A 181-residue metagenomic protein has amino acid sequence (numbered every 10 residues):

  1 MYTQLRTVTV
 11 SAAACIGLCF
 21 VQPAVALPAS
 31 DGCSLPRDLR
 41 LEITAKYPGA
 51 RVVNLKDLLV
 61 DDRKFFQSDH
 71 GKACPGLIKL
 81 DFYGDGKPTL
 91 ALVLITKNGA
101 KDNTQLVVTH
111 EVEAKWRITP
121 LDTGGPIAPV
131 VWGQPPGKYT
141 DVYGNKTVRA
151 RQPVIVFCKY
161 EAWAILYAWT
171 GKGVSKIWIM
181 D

Functional and structural regions predicted by a protein language model:
M1-A12: Bacterial N-terminal signal peptides that target proteins for export
R6, C19-V52, W116, D122-D181: Acidic, small-residue rich beta-repeat scaffolds with periodic aromatic anchors
V10-F20: Bacterial N-terminal signal peptides
Y47-K64: Transition segment at domain starts
D62-T89: Secreted/periplasmic proteins that engage bacterial cell-wall peptidoglycan
L77, G84-L94, K146-V156: Acidic/hydrophobic-patterned starts of short beta strands in beta-sheet-rich repeat architectures
G99-V108, A162-L166: Structural motif
T104-T123: Extracellular C-terminal loop/segment signatures of secreted glycoproteins
